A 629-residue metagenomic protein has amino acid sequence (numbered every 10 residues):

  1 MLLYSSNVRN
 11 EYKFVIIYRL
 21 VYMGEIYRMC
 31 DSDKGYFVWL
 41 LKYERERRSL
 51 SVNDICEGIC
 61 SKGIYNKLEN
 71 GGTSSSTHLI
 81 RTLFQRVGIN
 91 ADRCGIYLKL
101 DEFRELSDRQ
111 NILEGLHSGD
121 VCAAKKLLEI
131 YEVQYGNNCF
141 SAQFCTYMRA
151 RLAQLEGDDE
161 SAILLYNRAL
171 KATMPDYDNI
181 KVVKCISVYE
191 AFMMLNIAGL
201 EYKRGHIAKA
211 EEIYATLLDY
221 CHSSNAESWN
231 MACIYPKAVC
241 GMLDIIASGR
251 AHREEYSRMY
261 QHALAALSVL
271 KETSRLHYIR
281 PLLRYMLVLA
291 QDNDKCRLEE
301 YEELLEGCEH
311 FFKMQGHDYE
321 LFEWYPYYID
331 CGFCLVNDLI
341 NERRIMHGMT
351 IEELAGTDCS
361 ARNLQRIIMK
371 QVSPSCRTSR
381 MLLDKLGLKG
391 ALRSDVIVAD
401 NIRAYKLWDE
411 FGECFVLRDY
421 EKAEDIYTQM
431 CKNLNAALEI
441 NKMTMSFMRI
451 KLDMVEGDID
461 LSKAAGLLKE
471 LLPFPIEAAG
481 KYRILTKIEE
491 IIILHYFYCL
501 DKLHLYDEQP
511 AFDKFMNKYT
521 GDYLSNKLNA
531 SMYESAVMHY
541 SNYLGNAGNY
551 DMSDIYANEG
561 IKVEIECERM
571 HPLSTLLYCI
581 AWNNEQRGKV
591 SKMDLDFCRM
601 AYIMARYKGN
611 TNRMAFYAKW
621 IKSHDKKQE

Functional and structural regions predicted by a protein language model:
V8, F14-R47, D318-H347: A short, Lys/Arg-rich alpha-helix, primarily the initiator
R48-K67, M346-Q365: Short alpha-helical DNA-recognition segment
S76-R93, S375-R393, K627: DNA major-groove recognition helix of helix-turn-helix/homeodomain DNA-binding modules
G88-R104, G387-A404: Short C-terminal boundary/hinge segments that cap the last helix of small helical domains
I96-Y97, Y131-A142, A172-S187, Y220-C233 (+6 more regions): Flexible helix-coil transition and linker loops at the boundaries of alpha-helical arrays
L106, F144, C185, F192 (+9 more regions): Residue register of alpha-helical TPR repeats
Q110, F144-R151, Y189, L195-N196 (+10 more regions): "A position-specific structural signal for the A-helix of alpha-solenoid helical repeats
G115-I130, E156-Y177, R204-S223, A251-A265 (+7 more regions): Helix-turn-helix repeat elements of alpha-solenoid scaffolds
